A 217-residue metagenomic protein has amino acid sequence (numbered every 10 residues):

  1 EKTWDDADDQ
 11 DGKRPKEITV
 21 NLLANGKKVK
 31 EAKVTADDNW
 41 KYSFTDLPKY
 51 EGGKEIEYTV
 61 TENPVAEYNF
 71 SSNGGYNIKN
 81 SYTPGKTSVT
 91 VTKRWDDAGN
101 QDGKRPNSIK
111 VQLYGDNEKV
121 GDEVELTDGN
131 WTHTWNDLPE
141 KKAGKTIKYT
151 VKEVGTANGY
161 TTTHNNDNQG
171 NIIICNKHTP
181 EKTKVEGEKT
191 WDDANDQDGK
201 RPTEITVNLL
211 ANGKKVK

Functional and structural regions predicted by a protein language model:
E1-K217: Solvent-exposed loop/turn and edge beta-strand elements of beta-rich ligand-binding domains
